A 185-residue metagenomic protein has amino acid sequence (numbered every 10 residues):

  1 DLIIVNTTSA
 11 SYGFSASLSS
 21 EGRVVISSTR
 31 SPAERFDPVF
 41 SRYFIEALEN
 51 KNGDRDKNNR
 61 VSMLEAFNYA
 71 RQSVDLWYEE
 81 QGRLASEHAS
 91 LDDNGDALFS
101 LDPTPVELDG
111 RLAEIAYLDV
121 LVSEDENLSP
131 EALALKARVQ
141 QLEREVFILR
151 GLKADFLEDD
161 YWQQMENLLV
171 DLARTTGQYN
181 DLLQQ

Functional and structural regions predicted by a protein language model:
L2-D96: Active-site-proximal C-terminal subdomain of hydrolase catalytic domains
G82-Q185: Disordered regulatory segments flanking catalytic cores
